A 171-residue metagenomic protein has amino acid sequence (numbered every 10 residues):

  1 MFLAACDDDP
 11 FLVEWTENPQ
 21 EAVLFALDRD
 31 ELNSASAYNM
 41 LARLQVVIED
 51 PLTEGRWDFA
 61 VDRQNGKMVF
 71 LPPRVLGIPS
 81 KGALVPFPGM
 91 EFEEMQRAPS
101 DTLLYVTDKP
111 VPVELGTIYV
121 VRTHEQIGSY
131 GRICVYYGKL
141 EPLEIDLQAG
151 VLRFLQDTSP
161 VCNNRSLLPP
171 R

Functional and structural regions predicted by a protein language model:
C6-R171: Surface-exposed, beta-sheet-biased, low-hydrophobicity segments with strongly acidic/polar composition
